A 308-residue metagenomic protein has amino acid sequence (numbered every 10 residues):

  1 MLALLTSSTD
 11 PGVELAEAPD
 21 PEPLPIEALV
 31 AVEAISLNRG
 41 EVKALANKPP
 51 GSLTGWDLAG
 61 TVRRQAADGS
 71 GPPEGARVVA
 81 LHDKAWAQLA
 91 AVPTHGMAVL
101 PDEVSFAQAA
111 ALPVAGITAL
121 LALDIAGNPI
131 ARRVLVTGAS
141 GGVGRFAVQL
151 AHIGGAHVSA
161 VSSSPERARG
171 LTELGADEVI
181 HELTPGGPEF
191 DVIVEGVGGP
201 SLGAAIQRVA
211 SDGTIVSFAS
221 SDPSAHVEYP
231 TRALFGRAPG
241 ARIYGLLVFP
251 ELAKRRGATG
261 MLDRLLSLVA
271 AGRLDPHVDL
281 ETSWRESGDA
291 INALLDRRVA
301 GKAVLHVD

Functional and structural regions predicted by a protein language model:
M1, K254-D308: C-terminal hydrophobic helical "lid"/dimerization subdomain of Rossmann-like NAD(P)H-dependent oxidoreductases
P19-S36, E41, L45-K84: Glycine-rich beta-strand-centered segment in the early N-terminal region that forms part of a ligand/cofactor-binding
A34, K43, R77-G138: NAD(P)H dinucleotide-binding glycine-rich loop of Rossmann-like/cofactor-binding domains, especially the beta1-alpha1
L112-E182: Mid-domain Rossmann-like dinucleotide-binding core that forms the NAD(H)/NADP(H) cofactor-binding site
V161-P165, E182, G196, A219 (+1 more regions): N-terminal Rossmann-fold cofactor-binding loop
P185-I193: A short acidic, Gly/Pro-enriched loop at the edge of an enzyme's catalytic core that lines a small-molecule cofactor
P200-R273, H306-D308: Glycine-rich phosphate-binding loop and adjacent beta-alpha segment of Rossmann(oid) nucleotide-cofactor-binding
